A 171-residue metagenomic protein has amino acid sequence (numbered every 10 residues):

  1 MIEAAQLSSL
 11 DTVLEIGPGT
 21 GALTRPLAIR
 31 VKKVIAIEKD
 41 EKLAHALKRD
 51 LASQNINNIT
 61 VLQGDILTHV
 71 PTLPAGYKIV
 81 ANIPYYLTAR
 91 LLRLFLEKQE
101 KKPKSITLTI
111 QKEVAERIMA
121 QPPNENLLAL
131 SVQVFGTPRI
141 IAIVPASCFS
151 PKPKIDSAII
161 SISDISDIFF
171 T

Functional and structural regions predicted by a protein language model:
M1-T171: Catalytic cores of RNA-modifying enzymes
